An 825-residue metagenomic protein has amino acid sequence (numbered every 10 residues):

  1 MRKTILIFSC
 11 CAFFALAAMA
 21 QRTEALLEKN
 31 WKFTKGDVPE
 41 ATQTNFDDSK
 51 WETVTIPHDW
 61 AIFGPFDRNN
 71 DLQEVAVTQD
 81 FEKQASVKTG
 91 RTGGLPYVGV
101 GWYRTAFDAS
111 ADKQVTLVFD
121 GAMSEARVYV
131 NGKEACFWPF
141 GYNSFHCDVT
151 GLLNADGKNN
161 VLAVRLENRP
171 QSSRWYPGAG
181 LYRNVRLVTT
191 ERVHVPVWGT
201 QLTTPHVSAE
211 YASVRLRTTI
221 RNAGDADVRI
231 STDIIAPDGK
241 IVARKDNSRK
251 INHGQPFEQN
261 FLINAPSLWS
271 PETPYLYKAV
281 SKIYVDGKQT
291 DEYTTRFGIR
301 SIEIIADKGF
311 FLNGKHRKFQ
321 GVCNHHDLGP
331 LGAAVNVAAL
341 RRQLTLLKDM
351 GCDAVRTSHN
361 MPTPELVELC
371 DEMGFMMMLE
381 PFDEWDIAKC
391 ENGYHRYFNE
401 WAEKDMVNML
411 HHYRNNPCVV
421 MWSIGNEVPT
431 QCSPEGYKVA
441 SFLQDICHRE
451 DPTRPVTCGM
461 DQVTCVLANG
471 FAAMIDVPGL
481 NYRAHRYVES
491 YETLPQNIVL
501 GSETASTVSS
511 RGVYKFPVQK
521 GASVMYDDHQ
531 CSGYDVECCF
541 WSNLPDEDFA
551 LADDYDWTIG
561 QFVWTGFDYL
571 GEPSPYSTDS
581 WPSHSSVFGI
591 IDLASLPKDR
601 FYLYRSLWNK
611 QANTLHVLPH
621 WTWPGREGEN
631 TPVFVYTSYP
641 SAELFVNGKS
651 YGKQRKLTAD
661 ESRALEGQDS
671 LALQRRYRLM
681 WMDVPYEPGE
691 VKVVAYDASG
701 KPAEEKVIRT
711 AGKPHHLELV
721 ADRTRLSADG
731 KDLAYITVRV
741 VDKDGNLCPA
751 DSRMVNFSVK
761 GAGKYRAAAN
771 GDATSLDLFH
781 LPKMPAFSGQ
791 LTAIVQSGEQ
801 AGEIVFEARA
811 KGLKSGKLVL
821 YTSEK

Functional and structural regions predicted by a protein language model:
M1-R22: Bacterial Sec-dependent N-terminal signal peptides
Q21-V118, S172, G178-L181, V193 (+4 more regions): Extended carbohydrate-recognition surfaces in non-catalytic/accessory domains of CAZymes and lectin-like proteins
A25-L27, G36-D37, G93-W198, A223-G224 (+7 more regions): Accessory beta-strand-rich segments of carbohydrate-active enzymes
K35, D59, F63-P65, D148 (+4 more regions): Extended substrate-binding grooves/exosites of carbohydrate-active enzymes
T44-N45, D227-T232, E272-K278, S638 (+4 more regions): Short flexible loop/turn segments that cap and initiate beta-strands
V149, Q259-L268, L679-P685, H780-E799: Short, hydrophobic beta-strand segments
N154-G157, R217-I305, W681-G689, D697-A698 (+4 more regions): Extended acidic/polar, glycine-enriched regions that form or flank non-catalytic beta-rich accessory modules
L216-T219, K282, V633-T637, V694-A695 (+5 more regions): Beta-strand-rich structural segments
